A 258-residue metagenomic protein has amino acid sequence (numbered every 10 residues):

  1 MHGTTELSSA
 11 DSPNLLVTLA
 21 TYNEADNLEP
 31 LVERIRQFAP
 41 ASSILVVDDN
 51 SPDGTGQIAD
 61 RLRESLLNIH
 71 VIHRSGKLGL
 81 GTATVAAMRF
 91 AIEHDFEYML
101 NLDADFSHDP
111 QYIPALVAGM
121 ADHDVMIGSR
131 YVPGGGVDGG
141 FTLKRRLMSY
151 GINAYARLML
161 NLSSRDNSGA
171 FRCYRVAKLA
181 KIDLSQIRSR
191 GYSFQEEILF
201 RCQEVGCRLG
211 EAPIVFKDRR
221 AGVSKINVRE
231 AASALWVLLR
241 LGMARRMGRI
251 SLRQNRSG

Functional and structural regions predicted by a protein language model:
M1-N14, A154, M159-L162, S185-G258: Hydrophobic helical membrane-anchoring modules
M1-R34: N-proximal low-complexity "stem/linker" segments adjacent to membrane-targeting elements
E24-N27, S51, D109: Donor nucleotide-sugar binding loop of glycosyltransferases
L28-P30, D53-L62: Acidic helix N-cap motif at the loop->helix transition within catalytic regions of sugar-transfer enzymes
E33-S42: Short, acidic, metal-binding catalytic loop of nucleotide-sugar glycosyltransferases
A41-S51, I72-H73, L102: Short beta-strand/loop segment that forms part of the nucleotide-sugar
D48-Q57, F106: A conserved acidic beta->alpha catalytic loop
R74-E93, Y98, P110-Y192, R219-A234: Acceptor/aglycone-binding surface of glycosyltransferases and processive sugar-polymer synthases
